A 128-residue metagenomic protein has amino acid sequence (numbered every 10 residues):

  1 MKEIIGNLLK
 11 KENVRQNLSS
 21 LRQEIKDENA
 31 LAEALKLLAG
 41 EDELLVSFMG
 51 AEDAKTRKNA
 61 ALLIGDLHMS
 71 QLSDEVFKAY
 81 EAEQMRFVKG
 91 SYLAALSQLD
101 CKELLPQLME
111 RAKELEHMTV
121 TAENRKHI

Functional and structural regions predicted by a protein language model:
M1-L18, L35-G50, M69-A82, C101-L115: Amphipathic alpha-helical scaffolding segments comprising HEAT/armadillo-like alpha-solenoid repeats
K10, Q23, D53, M85 (+1 more regions): Helix-start/N-cap signature of alpha-helical segments
V14, D27-L31, R57, V88-K89 (+1 more regions): Residue-level detector of extended alpha-helical repeat arrays and alpha-solenoid scaffolds
I25-K26, L37-L38, I64-H68, L96 (+1 more regions): Alpha-solenoid repeat junctions
L31-A32, L63: Short, motif-level signal for alpha-helix interfacial/capping segments enriched in acidic residues and aromatics/proline
A54-S91: Charged low-complexity stretches with an acidic bias
L108, E116, A122-I128: Short, intrinsically disordered, charge-balanced linker/junction segments flanking boundaries in proteins
